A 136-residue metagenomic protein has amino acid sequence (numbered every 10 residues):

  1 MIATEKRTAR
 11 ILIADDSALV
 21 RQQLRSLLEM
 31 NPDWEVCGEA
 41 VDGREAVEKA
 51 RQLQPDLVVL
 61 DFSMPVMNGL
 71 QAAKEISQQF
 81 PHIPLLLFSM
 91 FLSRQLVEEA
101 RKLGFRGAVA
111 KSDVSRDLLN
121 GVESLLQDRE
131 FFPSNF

Functional and structural regions predicted by a protein language model:
M1-R10, L119-Q127, F132-F136: Non-catalytic signal-transmission and effector/linker regions of two-component phosphorelay proteins
R7-V20, L24-L28: Conserved acidic segment of CheY-like receiver
A14-D15, A40, V58: Conserved sequence signature across two-component system core domains
D42-E45, N68-Q71: Acidic catalytic/metal-coordinating carboxylates
L53-V59: Active-site beta3 strand of CheY-like receiver
M64: Receiver (REC) domain active-site loop signature in two-component systems and cognate sites in sensor histidine kinases
Q71, L92-V109, D113-N120, S124: Alpha4 helix (beta4-alpha4-beta5 surface) of REC/receiver domains from two-component response regulators
